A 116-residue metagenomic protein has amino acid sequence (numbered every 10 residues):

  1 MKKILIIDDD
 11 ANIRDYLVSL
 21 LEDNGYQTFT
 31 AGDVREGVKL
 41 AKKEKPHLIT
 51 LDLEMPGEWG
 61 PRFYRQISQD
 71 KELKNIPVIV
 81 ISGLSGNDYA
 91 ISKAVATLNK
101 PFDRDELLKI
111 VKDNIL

Functional and structural regions predicted by a protein language model:
D9, L51-D52: Active-site T/S-Asp motif of two-component receiver
A11-F29: Two-component/phosphorelay signaling modules centered on CheY-like receiver
D33-E36, W59-F63: Acidic catalytic/metal-coordinating carboxylates
K42-E44, S68-N75: Conserved phosphotransfer cores of two-component systems
E44-T50: Active-site beta3 strand of CheY-like receiver
M55: Receiver (REC) domain active-site loop signature in two-component systems and cognate sites in sensor histidine kinases
I81-S82: Hydrophobic/aromatic residues positioned on beta-strands within the core alpha/beta folds
F102-I115: C-terminal output helix
